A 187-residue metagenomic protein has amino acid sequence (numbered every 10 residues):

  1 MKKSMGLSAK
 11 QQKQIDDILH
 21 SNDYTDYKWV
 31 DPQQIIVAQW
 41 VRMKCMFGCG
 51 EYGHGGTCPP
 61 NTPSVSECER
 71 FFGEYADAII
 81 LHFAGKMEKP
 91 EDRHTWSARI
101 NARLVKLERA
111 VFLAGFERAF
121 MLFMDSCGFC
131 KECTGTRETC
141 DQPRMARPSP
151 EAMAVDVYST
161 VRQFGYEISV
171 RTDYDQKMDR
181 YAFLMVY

Functional and structural regions predicted by a protein language model:
K2-V30: TRNA-binding/sensing appendages of the translation machinery
T25-W29, Q34-G55, P59-Y187: Catalytic cores of enzyme domains
